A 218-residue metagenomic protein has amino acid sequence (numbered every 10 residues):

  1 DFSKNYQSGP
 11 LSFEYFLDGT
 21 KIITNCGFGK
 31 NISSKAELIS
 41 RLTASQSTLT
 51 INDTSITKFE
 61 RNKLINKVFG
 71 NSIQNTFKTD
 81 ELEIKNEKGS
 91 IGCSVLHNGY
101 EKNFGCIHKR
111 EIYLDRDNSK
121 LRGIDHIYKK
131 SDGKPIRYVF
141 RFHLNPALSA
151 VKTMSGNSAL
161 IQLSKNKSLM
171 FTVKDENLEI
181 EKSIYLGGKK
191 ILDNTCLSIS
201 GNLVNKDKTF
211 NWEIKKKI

Functional and structural regions predicted by a protein language model:
D1-T24, V204: Carbohydrate-active enzyme catalytic cores, enriched for enzymes that act on polyanionic acidic polysaccharides
F28-I218: CBM-like, beta-strand-rich accessory domains located in the C-terminal region of large, secreted polysaccharide-active
